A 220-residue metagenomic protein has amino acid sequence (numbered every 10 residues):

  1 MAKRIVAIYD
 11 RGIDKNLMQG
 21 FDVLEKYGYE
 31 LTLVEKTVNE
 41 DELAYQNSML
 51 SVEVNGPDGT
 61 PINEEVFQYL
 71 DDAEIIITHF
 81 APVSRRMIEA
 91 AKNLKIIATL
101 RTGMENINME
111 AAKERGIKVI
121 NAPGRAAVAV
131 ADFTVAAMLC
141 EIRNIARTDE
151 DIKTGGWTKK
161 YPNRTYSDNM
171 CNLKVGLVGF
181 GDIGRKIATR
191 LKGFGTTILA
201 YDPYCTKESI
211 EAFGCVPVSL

Functional and structural regions predicted by a protein language model:
M1-I75: N-terminal glycine-/charge-rich "phosphate-binding" loop or analogous flexible N-terminal tail
A2-K3, L94, C171-K174: Phosphate-coordination loops involved in phosphoryl transfer and adenosine-cofactor binding
I13, A81-P82, D202-K207: Short, polar loop motifs at secondary-structure junctions
Y27, K92-N93, R115, F194 (+1 more regions): Short, structured coil segments at secondary-structure junctions
G56-P61, T78-H79, T154-Y161, A212-V218: Short gly/ser/thr-rich secondary-structure transition/capping motifs
F67-L70, I88-A91, M170, L220: A short, aliphatic-rich alpha-helical micro-motif
D71-K153: Phosphate/diphosphate ligand-binding glycine-rich loop within oxidoreductases
I145, N163-L220: Rossmann-like dinucleotide/phosphate-binding beta-alpha-beta segment
